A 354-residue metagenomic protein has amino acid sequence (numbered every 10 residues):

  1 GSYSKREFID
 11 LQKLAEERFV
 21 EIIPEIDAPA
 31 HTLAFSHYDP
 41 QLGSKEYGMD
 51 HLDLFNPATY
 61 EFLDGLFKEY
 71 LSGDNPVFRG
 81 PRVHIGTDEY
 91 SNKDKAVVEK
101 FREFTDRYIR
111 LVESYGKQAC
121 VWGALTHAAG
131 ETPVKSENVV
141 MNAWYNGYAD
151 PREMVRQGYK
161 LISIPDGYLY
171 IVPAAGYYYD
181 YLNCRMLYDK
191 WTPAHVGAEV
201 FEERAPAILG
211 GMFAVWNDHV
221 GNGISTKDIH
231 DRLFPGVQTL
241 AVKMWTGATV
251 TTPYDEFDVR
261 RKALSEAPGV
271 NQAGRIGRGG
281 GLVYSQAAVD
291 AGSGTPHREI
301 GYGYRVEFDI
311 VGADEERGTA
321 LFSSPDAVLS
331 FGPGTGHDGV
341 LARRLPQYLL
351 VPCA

Functional and structural regions predicted by a protein language model:
G1-Y115, A119: Substrate-binding cleft of carbohydrate-active enzyme catalytic domains
L11, A15-P24, V306-F308, Q347 (+1 more regions): Carbohydrate-binding surfaces in secreted/extracellular proteins
I23, H84, C120, V140-N142 (+2 more regions): Structural detector of well-ordered beta-strand residues that form the stable sheet scaffold of enzyme domains
A28, V215, I310-G312: Short beta-strand segments enriched in hydrophobic/aromatic residues within well-folded beta-rich domains
K95-V98, I224-T226, A354: Short, solvent-exposed loop/turn segments at secondary-structure boundaries
A119-T126: Surface-exposed extracellular loop regions of Gram-negative outer-membrane beta-barrel proteins
A124, E131-V139, Y145-S285: Flexible, acidic glycine-rich loops studded with aromatic residues
G281-L349: Extracellular glycan-recognition modules
